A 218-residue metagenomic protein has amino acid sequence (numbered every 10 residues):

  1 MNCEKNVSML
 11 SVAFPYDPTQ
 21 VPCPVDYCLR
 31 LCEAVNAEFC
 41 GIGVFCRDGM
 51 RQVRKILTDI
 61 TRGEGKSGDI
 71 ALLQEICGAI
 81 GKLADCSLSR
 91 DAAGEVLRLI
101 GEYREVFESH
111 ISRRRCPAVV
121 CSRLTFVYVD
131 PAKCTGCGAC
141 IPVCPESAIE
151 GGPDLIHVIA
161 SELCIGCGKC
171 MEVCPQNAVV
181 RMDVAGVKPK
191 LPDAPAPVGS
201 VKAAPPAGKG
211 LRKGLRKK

Functional and structural regions predicted by a protein language model:
M1-F126, K133, A203-P206, L215: Redox cofactor-anchoring modules in respiratory/redox and cofactor-processing assemblies
V12, E108, R113-C116, H157 (+5 more regions): Short, surface-exposed, polar/charged, turn-prone segments marking secondary-structure boundaries
R30-A37, E75-G78, R114-G136, S147-G166 (+1 more regions): Ferredoxin-like iron-sulfur electron-transfer modules
F39-I42, D85, K133, C140-V143 (+2 more regions): The −1 position to Zn-ligating cysteines in a subset of zinc-ribbon hairpins
F45-R51, D91, A139-I156, K169-G186: Iron-sulfur cluster-binding cysteine motifs and their immediate structural context in ferredoxin-like electron-transfer
I56, C86, E108, K133 (+4 more regions): Non-transmembrane, interaction-prone segments in cytosolic or luminal domains
L97, Y103, P145, P175-Q176 (+2 more regions): General N-terminal targeting signals
V129-P131, E162, A196-K218: Iron-sulfur-cluster electron-transfer modules
